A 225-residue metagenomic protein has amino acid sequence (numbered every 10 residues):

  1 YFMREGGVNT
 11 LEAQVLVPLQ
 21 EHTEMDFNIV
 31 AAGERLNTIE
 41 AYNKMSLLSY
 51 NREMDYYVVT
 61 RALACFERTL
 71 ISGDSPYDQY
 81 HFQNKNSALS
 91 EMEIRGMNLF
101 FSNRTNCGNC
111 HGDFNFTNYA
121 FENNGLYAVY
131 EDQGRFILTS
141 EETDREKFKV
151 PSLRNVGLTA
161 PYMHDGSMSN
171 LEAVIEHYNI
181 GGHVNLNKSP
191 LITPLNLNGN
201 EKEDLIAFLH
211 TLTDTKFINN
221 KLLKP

Functional and structural regions predicted by a protein language model:
Y1-P225: Periplasmic c-type cytochrome electron-transfer domains
